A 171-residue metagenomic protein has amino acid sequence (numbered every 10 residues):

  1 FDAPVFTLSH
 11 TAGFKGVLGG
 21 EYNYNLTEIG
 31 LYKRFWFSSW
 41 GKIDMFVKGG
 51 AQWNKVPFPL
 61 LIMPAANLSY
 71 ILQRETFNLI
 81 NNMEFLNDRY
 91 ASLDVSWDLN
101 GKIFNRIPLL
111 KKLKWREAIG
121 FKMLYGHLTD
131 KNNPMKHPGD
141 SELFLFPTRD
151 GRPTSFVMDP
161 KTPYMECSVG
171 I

Functional and structural regions predicted by a protein language model:
F1-I171: Exposed, low-structure sequence patches enriched in small/polar residues
